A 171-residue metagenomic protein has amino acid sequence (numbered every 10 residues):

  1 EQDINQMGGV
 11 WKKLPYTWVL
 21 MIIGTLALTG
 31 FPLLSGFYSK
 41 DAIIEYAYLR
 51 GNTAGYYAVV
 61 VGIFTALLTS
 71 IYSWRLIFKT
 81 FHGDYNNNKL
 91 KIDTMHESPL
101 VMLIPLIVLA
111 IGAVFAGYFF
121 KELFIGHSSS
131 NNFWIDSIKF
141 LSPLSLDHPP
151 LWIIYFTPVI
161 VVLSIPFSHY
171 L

Functional and structural regions predicted by a protein language model:
E1-I4: Alpha-helical multi-pass transmembrane bundles of energy-transducing inner-membrane proteins
Q6-V19, Y38-T65, N87-L171: Membrane-interface segments at transmembrane helix junctions and kinks in multi-pass inner-membrane proteins
G24-L33: Transmembrane alpha-helix interface/packing and boundary motifs in multi-pass membrane proteins, characterized by
L26, D84-N87: Acidic glycine-/aspartate-rich tracts in secreted/extracellular proteins
A27, T65-L68: Residue-level hotspots within pore-lining transmembrane alpha-helices of multi-pass secondary transporters
L33-L34, A66: Extracellular glycan-interaction patches encoded by glycine-rich segments
K40-D41, S70-W74, F78: Alpha-helical transmembrane segments of polytopic integral membrane proteins, especially the permease/helical cores
